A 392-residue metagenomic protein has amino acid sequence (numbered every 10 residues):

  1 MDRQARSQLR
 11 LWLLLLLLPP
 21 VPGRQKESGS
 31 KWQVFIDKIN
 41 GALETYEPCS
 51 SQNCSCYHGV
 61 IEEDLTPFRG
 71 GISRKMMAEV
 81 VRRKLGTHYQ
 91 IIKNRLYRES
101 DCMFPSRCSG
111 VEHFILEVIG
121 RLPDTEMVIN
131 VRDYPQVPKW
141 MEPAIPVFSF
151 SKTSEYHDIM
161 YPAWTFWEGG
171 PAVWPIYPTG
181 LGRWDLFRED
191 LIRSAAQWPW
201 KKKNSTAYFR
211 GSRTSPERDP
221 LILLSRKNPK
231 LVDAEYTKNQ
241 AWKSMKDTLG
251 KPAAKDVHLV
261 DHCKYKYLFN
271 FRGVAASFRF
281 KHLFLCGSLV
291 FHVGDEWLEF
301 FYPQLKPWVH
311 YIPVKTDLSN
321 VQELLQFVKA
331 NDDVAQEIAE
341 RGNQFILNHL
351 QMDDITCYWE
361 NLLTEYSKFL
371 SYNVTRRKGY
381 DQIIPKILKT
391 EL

Functional and structural regions predicted by a protein language model:
M1-Q4, T390-L392: A positional/structural detector of protein chain ends, strongest at the extreme C-terminus and weakly at the extreme
D2, Q8-H258: Secretory-pathway glycan-assembly enzymes, especially type II membrane glycosyltransferases that use nucleotide-sugar
D256-E391: Catalytic binding pocket for nucleotide-activated donors in carbohydrate/polymer assembly enzymes
